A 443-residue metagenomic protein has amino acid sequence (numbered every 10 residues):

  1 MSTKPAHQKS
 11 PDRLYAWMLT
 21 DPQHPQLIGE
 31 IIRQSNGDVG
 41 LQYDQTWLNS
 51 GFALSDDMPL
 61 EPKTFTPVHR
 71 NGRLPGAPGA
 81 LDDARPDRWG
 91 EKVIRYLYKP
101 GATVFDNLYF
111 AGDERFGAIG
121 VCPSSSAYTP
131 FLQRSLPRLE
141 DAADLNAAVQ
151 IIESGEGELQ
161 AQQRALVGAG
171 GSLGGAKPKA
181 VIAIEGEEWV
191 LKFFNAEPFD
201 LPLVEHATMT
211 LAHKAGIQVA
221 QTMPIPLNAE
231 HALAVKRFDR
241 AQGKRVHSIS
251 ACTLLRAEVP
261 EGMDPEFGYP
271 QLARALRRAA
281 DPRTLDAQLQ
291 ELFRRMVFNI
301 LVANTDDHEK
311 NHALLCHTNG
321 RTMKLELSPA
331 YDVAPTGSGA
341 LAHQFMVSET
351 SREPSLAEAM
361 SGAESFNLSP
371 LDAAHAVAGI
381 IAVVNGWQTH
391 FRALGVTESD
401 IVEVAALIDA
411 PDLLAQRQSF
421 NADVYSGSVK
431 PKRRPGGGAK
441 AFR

Functional and structural regions predicted by a protein language model:
M1-E309, A313-R443: Phosphate/dinucleotide-binding and metal-coordinating scaffold of catalytic cores in nucleotide-dependent enzymes
